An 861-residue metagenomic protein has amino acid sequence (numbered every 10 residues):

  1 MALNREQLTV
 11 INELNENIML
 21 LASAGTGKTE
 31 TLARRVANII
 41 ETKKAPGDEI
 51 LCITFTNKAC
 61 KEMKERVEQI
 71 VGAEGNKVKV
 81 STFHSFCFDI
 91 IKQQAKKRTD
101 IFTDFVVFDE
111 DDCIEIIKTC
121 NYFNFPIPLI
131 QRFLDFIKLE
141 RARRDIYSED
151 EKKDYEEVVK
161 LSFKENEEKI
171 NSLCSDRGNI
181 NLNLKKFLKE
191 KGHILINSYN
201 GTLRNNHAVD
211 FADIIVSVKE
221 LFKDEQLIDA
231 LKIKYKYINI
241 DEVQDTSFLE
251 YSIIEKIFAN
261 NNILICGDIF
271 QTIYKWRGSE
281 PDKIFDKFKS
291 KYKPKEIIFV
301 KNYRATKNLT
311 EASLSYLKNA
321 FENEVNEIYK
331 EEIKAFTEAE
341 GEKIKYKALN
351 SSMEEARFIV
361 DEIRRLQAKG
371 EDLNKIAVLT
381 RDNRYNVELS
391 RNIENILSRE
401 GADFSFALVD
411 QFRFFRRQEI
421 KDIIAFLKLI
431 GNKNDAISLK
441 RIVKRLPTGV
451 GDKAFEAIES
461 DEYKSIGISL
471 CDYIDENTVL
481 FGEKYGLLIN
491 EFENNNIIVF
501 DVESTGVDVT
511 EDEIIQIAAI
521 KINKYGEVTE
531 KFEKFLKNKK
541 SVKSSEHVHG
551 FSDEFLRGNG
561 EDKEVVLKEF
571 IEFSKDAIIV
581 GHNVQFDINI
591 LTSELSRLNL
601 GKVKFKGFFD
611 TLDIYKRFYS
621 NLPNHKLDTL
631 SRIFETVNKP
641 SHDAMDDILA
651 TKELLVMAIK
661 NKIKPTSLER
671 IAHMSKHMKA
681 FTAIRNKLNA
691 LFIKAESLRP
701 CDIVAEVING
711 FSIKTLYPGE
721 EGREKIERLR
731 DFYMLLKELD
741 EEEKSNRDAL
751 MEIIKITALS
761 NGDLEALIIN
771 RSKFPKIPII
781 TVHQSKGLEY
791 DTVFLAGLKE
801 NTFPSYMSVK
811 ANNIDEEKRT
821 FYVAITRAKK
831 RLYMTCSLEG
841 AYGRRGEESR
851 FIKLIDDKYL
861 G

Functional and structural regions predicted by a protein language model:
M1-D100, D229, E311-L314, V793 (+1 more regions): P-loop NTPase Walker
A2-N12, E16-L21, K185-F285, K301-A305 (+3 more regions): Conserved helicase NTPase motor core
M19-L20, A24-L32, K293-K295, K301-E400 (+4 more regions): Helicase P-loop NTPase motor core
L21, G47-D154, V360, G607 (+2 more regions): Conserved P-loop NTPase-based nucleic-acid remodeling module centered on helicase motor cores
N38, F248-G341, K345, E527-K531: Conserved RecA-like helicase ATPase core segment that couples NTP binding/hydrolysis to strand translocation
S81-D89, N239-E242, C266, G506 (+4 more regions): Conserved helicase core region in the C-terminal RecA-like lobe
T82, E296, N495-F500, S504-L598 (+3 more regions): Conserved non-catalytic scaffold segment of RNase H-like nuclease domains
K189-G192, K433-D435, R445-F455, Y463-I498 (+4 more regions): Accessory C-terminal helicase-associated subdomains
